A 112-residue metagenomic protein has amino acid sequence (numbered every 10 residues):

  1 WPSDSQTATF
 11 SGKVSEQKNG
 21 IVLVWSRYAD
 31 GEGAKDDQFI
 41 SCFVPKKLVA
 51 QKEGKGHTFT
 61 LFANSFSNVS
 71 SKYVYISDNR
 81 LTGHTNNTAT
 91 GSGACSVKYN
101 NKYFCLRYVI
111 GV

Functional and structural regions predicted by a protein language model:
W1-N19, Y28-S41: Surface-exposed ligand/attachment interfaces on beta-rich extracellular proteins
S11-Q17, C42-A50, I110-V112: Extracellular and analogous surface-interaction loops
Y28-D30, K47, F66, V109-V112: Generic structural motif
D30-I40, V44, A50, A89-T90 (+1 more regions): Acidic Ser/Thr/Pro-rich low-complexity disordered segments that often serve as glycosylated linkers/stalks around
K47-A94: Polybasic, proline/glycine-rich intrinsically disordered low-complexity segments
G93-V112: Short, structured beta-strand segments at or near domain termini in extracellular proteins/domains
